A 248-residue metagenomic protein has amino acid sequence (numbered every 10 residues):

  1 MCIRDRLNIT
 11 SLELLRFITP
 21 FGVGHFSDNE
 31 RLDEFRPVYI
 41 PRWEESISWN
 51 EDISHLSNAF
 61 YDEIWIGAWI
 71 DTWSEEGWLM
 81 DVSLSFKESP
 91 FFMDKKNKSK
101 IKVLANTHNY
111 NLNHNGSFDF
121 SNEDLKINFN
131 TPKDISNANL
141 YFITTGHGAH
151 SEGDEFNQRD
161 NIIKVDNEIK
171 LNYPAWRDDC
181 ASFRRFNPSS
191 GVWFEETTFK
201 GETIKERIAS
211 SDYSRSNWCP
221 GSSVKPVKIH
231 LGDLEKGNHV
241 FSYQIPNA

Functional and structural regions predicted by a protein language model:
M1-R6: Conserved small/polar residues in nucleotide/adenosyl-binding loops
S11-D33, E168-G232: Exoplasmic/lumenal beta-rich domain surfaces
D62-I64, G237-H239: Exposed beta-strand face motif in extracellular beta-rich ectodomains
A68-S74, Y243-N247: Short beta-strand-plus-loop segments that form exposed binding edges in beta-rich domains
W73-N109: N-terminal leader/pro-regions and domain N-caps
D119-N130, P226-K228: Short beta-strands within extracellular/lumenal beta-sheet-rich domains
T131-Y141, K236-G237: Extended extracellular/luminal ectodomain segments enriched in beta-structured repeat modules
S151-I162: Short coil-to-beta strand junction motifs in C2/discoidin
